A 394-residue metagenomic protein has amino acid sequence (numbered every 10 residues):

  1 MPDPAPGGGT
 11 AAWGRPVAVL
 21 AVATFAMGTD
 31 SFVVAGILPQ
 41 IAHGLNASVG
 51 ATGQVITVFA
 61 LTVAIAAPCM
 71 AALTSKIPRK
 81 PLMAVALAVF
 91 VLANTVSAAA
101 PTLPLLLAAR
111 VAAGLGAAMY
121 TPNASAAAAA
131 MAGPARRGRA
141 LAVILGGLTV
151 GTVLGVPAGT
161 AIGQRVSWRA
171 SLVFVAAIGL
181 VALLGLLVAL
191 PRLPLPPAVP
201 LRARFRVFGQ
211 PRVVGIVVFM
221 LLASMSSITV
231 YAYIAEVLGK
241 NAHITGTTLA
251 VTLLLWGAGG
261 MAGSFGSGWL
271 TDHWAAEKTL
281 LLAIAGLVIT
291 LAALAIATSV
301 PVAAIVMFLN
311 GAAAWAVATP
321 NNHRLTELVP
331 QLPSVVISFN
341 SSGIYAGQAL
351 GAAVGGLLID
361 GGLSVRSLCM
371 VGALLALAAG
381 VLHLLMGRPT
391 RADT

Functional and structural regions predicted by a protein language model:
G44-N46, P78, A99-L105, H243 (+2 more regions): Helix-breaking motifs and short loop linkers at transmembrane-helix boundaries and internal kinks in secondary membrane
I65-P101: Conserved MFS/SLC helix-loop-helix module at the cytosolic interface between two early adjacent transmembrane helices
A67-P78, G263-A275, I359-D360: Helix-to-loop junctions at the C-terminal end of transmembrane segments in multipass secondary transporters
K80-M83, L106, L280: Primarily marks hydrophobic transmembrane alpha-helices of the MFS/SLC 12-helix fold
A93-V96, P104-A112, P301-L309: Paired small-residue
L103, A109-L148: Cytoplasmic helix-loop-helix junction between adjacent transmembrane helices in 12-TM secondary transporters
A176-P196, L382-M386: C-terminal membrane-cytosol helix-exit motif in multi-pass small-molecule transporters
E277-N321: C-terminal transmembrane helical hairpin of 12-TM major facilitator-type secondary transporters
